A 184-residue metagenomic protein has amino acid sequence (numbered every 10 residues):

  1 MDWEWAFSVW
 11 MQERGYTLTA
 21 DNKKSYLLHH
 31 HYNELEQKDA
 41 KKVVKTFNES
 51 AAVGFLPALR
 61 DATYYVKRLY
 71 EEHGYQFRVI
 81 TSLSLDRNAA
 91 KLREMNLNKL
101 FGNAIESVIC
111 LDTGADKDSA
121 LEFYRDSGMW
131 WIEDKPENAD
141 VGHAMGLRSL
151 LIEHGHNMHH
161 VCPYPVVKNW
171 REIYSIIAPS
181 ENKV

Functional and structural regions predicted by a protein language model:
M1-K42: Active-site neighborhood of HAD-like aspartate-dependent phosphohydrolases
D2-W5, K91-M95, A144: Generic recognition of short, well-ordered alpha-helical segments
Q12, K67-E71, H143: Anion (oxyanion) recognition and catalysis
E34-E49, H73-R78, F101: Short, basic/glycine-rich phosphate-binding loops at helix/coil junctions that contact nucleotide phosphates
V53-A58, A62-L97: Substrate-recognition element of Asp-dependent hydrolases with the DxDx(T/V) motif
Q76, A104-S107, R148, P165: Conserved beta-strand segments of alpha/beta enzyme cores
I80-W130, P136-D140: Substrate-recognition "cap/lid" segment bordering the active-site pocket of phosphatases
E122-M129, K135-V184: Asp-based, Mg2+/Mn2+-dependent phosphohydrolase catalytic module
